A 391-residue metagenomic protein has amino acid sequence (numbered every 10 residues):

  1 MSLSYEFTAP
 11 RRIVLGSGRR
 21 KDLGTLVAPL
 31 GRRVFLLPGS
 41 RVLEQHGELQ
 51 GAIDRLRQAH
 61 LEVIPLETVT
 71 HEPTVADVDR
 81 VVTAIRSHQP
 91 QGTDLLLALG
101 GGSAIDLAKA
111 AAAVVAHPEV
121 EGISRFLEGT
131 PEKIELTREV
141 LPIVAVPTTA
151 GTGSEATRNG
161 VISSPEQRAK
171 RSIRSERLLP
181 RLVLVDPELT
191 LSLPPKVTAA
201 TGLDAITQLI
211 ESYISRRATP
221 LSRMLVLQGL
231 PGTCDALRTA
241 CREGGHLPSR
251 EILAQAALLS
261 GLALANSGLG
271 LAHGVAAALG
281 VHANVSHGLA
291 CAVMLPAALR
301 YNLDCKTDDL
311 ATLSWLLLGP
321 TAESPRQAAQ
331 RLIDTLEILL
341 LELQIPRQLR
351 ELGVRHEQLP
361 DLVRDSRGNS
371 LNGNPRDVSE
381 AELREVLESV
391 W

Functional and structural regions predicted by a protein language model:
M1-L95, L349: ATP/NTP phosphate-donor binding region
R20-L23, Q45-G47, V75-V78, S103-A108 (+3 more regions): Short glycine/serine/threonine-rich phosphate/pyrophosphate-binding segments that cradle anionic phosphate groups
A76-E188: Glycine/threonine-rich beta-strand-loop-alpha-helix active-site module that forms ligand/phosphate-binding
G151, L258-C291, G368-G373: Glycine-rich phosphate/pyrophosphate-binding beta-alpha loops
T157-S267, P375: Carboxylate- and glycine-rich phosphate/diphosphate-binding segment that chelates Mg2+/Mn2+
H282-Q358: Gly/Pro-rich interdomain helix-loop hinge
R355-W391: Short, amphipathic C-terminal "tail helix"
